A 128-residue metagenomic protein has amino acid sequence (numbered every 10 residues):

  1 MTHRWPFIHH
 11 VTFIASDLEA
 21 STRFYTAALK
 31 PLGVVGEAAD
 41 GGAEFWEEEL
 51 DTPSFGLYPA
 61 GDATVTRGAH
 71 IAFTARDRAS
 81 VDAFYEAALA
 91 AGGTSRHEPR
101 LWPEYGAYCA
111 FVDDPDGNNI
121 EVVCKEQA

Functional and structural regions predicted by a protein language model:
M1, G56-G61: Short beta-strand/turn micro-motifs at beta-sheet edges
M1-T2, T52, R76: Amphipathic alpha-helical "stalk" segments
M1-T22, I71, E126-A128: N-terminal beta-strand motif that seeds the catalytic metal site of vicinal oxygen chelate
H3-R4, Y85-A128: Vicinal oxygen chelate
I8-S16, F45, E49, A63-A87 (+2 more regions): Vicinal oxygen chelate
T12-S54: Core segments of cupin and vicinal oxygen chelate
A20-R23, A27-K30, A79-A90: Replace "anionic and nucleotidyl ligands
G61-A63, L101: Short polar/acidic secondary-structure junctions
